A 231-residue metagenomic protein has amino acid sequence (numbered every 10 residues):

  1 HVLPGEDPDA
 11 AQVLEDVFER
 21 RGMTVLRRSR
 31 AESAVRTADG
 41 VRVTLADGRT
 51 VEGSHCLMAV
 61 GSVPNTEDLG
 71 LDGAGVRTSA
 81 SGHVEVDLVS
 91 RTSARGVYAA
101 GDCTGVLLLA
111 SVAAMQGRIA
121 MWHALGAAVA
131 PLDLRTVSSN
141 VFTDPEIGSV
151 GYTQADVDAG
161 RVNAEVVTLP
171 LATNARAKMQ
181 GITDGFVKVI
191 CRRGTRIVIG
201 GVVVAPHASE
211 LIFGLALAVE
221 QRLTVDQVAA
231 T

Functional and structural regions predicted by a protein language model:
H1-A38, R42, L107-A114, W122-D156: Rossmann-like dinucleotide-binding cores of NAD(P)H-dependent redox enzymes
L3, N65-D68, A80, L107 (+2 more regions): Glycine/Thr-rich phosphate-binding loops of Rossmann-like dinucleotide-binding domains
T24-V25, T50, R77, N163-E165: Conserved beta-strand segments of alpha/beta enzyme cores
R27-S29, A80, T168: Short loop/edge segments at beta-strand edges and connector loops that shape dinucleotide/nucleotide cofactor-binding
V35-T50, C56: Conserved beta-strand-loop-beta-strand element in the redox core of flavoprotein oxidoreductases
T50-G126: FAD-site-proximal beta/loop scaffold in flavoenzymes
L125-G126, V137, F142-T231: Flexible, glycine-rich terminal cap/loop adjacent to redox cofactors in electron-transfer oxidoreductases
